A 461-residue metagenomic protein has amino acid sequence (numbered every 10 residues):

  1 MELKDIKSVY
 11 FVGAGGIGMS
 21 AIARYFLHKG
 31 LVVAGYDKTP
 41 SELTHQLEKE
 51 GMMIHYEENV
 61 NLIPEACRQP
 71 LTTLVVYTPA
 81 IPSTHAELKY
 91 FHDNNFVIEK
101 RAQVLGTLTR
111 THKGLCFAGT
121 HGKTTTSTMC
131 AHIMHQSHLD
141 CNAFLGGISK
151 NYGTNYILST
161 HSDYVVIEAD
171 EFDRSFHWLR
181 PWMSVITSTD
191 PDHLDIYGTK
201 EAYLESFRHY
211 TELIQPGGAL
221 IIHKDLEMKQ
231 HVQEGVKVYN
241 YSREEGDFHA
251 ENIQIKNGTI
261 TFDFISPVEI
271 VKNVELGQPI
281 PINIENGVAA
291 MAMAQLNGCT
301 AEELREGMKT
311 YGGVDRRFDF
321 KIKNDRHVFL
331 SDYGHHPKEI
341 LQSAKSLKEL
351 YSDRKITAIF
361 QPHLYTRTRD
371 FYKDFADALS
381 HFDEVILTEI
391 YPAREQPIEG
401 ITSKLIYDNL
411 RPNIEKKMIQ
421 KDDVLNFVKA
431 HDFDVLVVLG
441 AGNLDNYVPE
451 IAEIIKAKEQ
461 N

Functional and structural regions predicted by a protein language model:
M1-K100, V104, A219, H249 (+1 more regions): N-terminal leader/targeting and accessory segments in enzymes
E2-S8, G18, Y25, K29 (+2 more regions): Nucleotide phosphate-binding/pyrophosphate-handling subdomain across enzymes that bind or process nucleotide phosphates
Y25-L31, L62-R68, P79-K224, M228-K237 (+3 more regions): Phosphate-binding loop of NTP-binding sites
V32-K38, L220-K224, T357-F360, F382-P392: Short internal beta-strands
Y36-D37, H55-V60, E99-G106, F144-G146 (+4 more regions): Beta-strand->loop->alpha-helix junctions that form or flank phosphate-binding loops in nucleotide-handling enzymes
R68-L74, S162-D163, D432-D434: Short acidic/histidine-rich motifs immediately flanking catalytic phosphotransfer sites in two-component signaling
K237, A376-D434: C-terminal helical cap/extension that packs against the catalytic core of soluble nucleotide-cofactor enzymes
